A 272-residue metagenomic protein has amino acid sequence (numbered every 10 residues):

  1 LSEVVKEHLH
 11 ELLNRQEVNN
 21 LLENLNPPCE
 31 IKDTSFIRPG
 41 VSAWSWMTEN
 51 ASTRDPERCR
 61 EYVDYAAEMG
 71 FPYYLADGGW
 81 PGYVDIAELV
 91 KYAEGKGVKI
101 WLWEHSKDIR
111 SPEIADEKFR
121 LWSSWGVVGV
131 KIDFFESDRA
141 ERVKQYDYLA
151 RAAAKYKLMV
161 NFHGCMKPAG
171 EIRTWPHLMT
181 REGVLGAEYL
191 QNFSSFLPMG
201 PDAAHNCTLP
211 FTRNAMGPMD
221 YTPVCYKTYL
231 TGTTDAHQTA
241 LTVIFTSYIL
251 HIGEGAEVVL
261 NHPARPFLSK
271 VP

Functional and structural regions predicted by a protein language model:
L1-G95: Conserved structural scaffold segments of CAZyme catalytic domains across common CAZy folds
S52, R139, L230-T234: Hydrophobic alpha-helical scaffolding
P72-Y73, V128, L250: Short acidic/polar active-site loop segments enriched in Thr and Asp
G79-Y229: Aromatic- and carboxylate-enriched substrate-binding clefts and catalytic-loop regions of carbohydrate-active enzymes
A153, K157, Y248-I252, V271-P272: Alpha-helix capping/termination and helix-coil
T222, K227, G232, R265-P272: C-terminal catalytic/substrate-binding lobe primarily of soluble NAD(P)-dependent oxidoreductases
K227, H237-G253: Catalytic domains of carbohydrate-active enzymes that cleave complex glycans
I252-P272: Glycan-recognition and catalytic regions of carbohydrate-active enzymes
